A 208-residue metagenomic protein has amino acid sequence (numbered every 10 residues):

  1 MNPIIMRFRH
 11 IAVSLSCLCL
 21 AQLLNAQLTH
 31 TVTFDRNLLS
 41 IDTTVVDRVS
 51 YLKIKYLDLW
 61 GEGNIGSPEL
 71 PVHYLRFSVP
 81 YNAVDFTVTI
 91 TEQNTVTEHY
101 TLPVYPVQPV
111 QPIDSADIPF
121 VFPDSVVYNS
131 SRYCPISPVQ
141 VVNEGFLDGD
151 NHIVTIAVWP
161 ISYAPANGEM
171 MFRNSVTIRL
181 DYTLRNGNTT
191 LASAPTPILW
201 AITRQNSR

Functional and structural regions predicted by a protein language model:
M1-T29: Bacterial Sec-dependent N-terminal signal peptides
N25-R208: Extracellular pro-sequences of secreted precursors
